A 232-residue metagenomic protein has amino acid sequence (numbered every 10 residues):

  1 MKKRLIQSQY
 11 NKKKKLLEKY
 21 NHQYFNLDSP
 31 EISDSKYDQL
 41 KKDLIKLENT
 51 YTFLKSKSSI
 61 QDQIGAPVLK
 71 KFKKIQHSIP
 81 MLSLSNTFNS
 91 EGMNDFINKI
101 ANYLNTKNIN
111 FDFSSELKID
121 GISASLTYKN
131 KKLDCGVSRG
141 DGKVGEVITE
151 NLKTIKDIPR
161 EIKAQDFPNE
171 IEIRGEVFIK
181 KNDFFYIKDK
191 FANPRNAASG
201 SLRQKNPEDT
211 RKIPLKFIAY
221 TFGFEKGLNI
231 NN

Functional and structural regions predicted by a protein language model:
M1-N232: RNA/tRNA-interacting regions in translation and RNA-turnover enzymes
